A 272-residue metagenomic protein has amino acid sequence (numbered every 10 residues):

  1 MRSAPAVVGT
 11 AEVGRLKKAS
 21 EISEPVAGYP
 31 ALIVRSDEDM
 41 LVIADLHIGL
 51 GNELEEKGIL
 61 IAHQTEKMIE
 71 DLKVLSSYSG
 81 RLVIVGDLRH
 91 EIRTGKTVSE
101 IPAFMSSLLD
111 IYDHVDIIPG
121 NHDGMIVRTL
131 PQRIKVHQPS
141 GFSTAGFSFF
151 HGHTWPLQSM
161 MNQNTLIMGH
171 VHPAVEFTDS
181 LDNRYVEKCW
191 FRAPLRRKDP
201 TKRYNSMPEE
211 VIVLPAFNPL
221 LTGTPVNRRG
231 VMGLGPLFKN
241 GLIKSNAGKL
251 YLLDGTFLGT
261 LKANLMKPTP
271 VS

Functional and structural regions predicted by a protein language model:
M1-S272: Extended recognition/assembly regions associated with phosphoester-bond processing machinery
